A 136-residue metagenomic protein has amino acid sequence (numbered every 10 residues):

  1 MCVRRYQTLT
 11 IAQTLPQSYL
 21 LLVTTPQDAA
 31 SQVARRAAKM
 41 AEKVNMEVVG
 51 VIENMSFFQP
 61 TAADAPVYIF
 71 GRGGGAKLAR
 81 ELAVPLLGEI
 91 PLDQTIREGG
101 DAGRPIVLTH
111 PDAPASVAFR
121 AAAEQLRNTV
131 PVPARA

Functional and structural regions predicted by a protein language model:
M1-G99: Conserved catalytic-core segment of NTP-binding enzymes
I11, R135-A136: Long amphipathic alpha-helical segments used for membrane anchoring, targeting, substrate engagement, or oligomerization
V33, P114, A118: Charged catalytic carboxylate motif
E81, A118-A121: Amphipathic alpha-helical interaction/coupling elements
A102-A115: C-terminal boundary of histidine-terminating zinc-finger modules
A123-A134: Short, hydrophobic alpha-helical segments
